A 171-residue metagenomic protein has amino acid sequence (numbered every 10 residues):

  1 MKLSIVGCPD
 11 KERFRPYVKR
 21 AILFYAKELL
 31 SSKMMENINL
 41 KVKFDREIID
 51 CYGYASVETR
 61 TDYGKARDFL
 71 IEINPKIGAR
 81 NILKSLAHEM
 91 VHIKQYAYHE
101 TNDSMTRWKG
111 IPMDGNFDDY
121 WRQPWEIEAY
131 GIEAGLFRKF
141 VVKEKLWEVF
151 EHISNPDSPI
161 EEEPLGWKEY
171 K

Functional and structural regions predicted by a protein language model:
M1-F14, N39-I49: Hydrophobic or amphipathic, alpha-helical segments that drive membrane association/targeting
K11, K43-D68, A79-R80: Catalytic zinc-binding patch centered on the HExxH motif and its immediate surroundings that defines zinc-dependent
R13-N37: Zn2+-dependent metallopeptidase catalytic core
F69-L86: Short pre-active-site segment immediately N-terminal to the catalytic Zn-binding motif
R80, Y96-I127: Post-HEXXH active-site segment of zinc metalloproteases
K84-A97, A129: Active-site recognition of the HExxH zinc-binding catalytic motif
K94-R107, F137-E148: Substrate-binding/catalytic groove segments of enzymes that remodel or degrade extracellular structural polymers
D119-R122, E133-K171: Long, well-structured alpha-helical subdomains associated with metal-dependent extracellular/ecto-lumenal hydrolases
